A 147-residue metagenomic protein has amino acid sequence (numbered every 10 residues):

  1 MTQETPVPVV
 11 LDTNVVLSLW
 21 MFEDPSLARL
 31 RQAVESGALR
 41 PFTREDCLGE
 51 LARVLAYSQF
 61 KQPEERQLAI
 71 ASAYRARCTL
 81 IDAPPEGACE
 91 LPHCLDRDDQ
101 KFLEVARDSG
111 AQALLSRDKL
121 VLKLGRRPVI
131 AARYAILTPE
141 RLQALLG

Functional and structural regions predicted by a protein language model:
M1-D24: Metal-dependent nucleic-acid phosphoesterase active-site entry motif
V10-L11, L27-S58: PIN/NYN-family metal-dependent endoribonuclease catalytic core
V15-V16, C47, L120-V121: Alpha-helix capping/helix-boundary segments
L19-W20, V54, L124, L145: Residues that scaffold the ATP/ADP-binding catalytic core of kinase and kinase-like folds
E45, A52-E86: Domain-scale selection of a single, long terminal region that carries the protein's primary operational module
A76-A113, K123: Active-site neighborhoods of divalent-metal-dependent phosphate/nucleic-acid chemistry enzymes
D96, S109-L115, K119-G147: Acidic, PIN/NYN-like endoribonuclease modules and their adjacent C-terminal/linker elements
